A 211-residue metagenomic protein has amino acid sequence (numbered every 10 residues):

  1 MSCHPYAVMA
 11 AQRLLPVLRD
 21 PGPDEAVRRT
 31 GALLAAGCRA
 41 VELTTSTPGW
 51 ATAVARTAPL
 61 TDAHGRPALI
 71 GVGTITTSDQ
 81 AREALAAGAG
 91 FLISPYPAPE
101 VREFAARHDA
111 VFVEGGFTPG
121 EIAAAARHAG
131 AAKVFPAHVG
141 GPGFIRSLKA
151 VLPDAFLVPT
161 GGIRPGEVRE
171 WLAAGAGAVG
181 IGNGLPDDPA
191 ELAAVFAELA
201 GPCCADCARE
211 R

Functional and structural regions predicted by a protein language model:
M1-G88, R107-A110, D154-L157, P165-G166 (+1 more regions): Conserved N-terminal beta1-alpha1 strand-loop-helix module at the mouth
P16, K133, V158, G180: Conserved beta-strand segments that form the floor/walls of ligand-binding pockets within enzyme and binding domains
T45, T74, P95-P97, G116-F117 (+3 more regions): Short secondary-structure boundary segments
T77-G90, G120-H128, F144, I163-V179: Catalytic cores of alpha/beta
F91-F104, V134-F144, A174-E198: Glycine-rich phosphate-binding active-site loops on the catalytic face of alpha/beta enzymes
P95-A129, V134-H138: Histidine/lysine/aspartate-rich catalytic loop segments that bind and position anionic ligands
R146-L148: Strongly charged, low-complexity linkers/loops
